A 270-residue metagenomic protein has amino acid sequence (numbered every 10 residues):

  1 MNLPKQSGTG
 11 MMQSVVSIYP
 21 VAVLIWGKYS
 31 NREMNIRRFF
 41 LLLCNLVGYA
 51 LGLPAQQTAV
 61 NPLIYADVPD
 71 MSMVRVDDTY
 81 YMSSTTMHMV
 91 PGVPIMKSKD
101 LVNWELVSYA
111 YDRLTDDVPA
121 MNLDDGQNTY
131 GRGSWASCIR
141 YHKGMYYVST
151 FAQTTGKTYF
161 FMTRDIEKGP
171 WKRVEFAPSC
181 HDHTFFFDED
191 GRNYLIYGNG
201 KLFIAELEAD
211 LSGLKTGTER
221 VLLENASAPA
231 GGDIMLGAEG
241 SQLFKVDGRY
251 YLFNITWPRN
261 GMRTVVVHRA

Functional and structural regions predicted by a protein language model:
M1, M11-M12: Methionine residue identity
Q6-S7, Q13-S14, Y29: Cationic, low-complexity basic patches in intrinsically disordered or flexible, solvent-exposed regions
V23-Q57: Bacterial Sec-dependent N-terminal signal peptides
A55-A270: Carbohydrate-active catalytic/glycan-binding domains of CAZyme proteins, especially the secreted or lumenal ectodomains
